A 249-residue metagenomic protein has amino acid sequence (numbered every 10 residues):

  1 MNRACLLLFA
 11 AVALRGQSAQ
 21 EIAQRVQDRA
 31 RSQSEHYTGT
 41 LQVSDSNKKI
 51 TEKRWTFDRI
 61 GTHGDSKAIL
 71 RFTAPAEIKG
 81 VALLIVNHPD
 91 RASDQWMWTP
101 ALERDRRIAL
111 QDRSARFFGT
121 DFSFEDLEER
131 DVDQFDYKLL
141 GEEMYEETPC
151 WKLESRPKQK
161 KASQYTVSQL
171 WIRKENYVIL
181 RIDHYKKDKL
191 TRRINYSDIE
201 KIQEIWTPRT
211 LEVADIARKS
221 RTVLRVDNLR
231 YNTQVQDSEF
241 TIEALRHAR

Functional and structural regions predicted by a protein language model:
M1-L6: Bacterial N-terminal signal peptides that target proteins for export
L7-G16: Hydrophobic h-region of N-terminal signal peptides that target proteins for export in Gram-negative bacteria
G16, T73, L84-V86, D94-W98 (+3 more regions): Gly/Pro-enriched, hydrophobic low-complexity segments that function as extracytoplasmic propeptides/linkers
S18-A101, K138: N-terminal mature ectodomain segment of secretory-pathway/periplasmic proteins
Q20, T51-E52, E128-L139, L190-R193: A short, amphipathic edge element
I60-S66, G141-P149, I202-Q203: Short, ordered beta-strand-loop transition motifs
F135, L140-G141, S168, S197: Residue-level detector of beta-strand structural context in well-folded domains
A248-R249: Short, solvent-exposed mixed-charge patches
